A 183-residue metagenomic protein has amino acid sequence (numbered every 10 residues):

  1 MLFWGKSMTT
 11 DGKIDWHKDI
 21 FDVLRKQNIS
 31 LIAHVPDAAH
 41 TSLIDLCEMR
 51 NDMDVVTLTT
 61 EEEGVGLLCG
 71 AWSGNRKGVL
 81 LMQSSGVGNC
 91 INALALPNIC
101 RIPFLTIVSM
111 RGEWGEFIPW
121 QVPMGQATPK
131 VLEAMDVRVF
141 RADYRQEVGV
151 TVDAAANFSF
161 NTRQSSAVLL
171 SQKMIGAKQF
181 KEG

Functional and structural regions predicted by a protein language model:
L2-G183: Thiamine diphosphate
